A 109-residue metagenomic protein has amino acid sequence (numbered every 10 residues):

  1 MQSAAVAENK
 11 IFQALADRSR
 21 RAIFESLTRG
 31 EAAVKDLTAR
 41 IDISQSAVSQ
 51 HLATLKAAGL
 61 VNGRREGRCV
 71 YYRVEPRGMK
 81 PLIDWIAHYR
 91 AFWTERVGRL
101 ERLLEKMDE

Functional and structural regions predicted by a protein language model:
Q2, V6-S46, E66-K80, D84: N-terminal helix-turn-helix DNA-binding core of bacterial DNA-binding proteins
I43, L104-E105: Charge-dense, helix-prone N-terminal extensions
L52-A53: Short, hydrophobic-biased segments on the C-terminal half of alpha helices that form "recognition helices"
G59: Glycine-centered, phosphate/nucleic-acid-interacting loop/turn motifs that mediate DNA/RNA or nucleotide
G63: Short beta-strand "wing" residues that participate in macromolecule-binding interfaces
M79-E101: C-terminal structural segments of small proteins and small subunits
